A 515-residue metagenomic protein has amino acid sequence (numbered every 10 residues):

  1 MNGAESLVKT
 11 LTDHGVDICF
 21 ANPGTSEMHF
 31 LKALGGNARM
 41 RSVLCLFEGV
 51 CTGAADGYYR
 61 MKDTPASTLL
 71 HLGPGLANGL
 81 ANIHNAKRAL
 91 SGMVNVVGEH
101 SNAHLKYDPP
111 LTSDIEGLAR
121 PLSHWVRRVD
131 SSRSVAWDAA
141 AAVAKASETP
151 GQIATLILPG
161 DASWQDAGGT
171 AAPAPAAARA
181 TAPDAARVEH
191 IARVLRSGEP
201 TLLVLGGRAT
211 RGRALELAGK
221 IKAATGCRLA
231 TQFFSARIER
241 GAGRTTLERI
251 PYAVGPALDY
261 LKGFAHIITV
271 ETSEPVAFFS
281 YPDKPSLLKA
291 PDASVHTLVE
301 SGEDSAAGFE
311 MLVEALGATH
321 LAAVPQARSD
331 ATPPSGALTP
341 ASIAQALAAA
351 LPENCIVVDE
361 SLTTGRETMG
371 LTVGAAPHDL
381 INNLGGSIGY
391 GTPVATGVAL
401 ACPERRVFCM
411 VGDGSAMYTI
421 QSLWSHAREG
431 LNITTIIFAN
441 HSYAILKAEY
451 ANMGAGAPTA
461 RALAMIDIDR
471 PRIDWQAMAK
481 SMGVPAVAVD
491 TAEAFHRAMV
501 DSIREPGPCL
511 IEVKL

Functional and structural regions predicted by a protein language model:
M1-A322, A350, I433-T435: N-terminal alpha/beta PP-like core and its mobile active-site loop of ThDP/TPP-dependent enzymes
A4-V8, T12-D17, N22-T25, F30-N37 (+1 more regions): Active-site diphosphate/adenylate-binding microenvironment
P23, V97, G160, F233 (+4 more regions): Short, small-residue-rich loop/turn micro-motifs
S26, V50-C51, N78, I115 (+5 more regions): Catalytic-loop motifs flanking and including active-site residues across diverse enzymes
F47-E48, Y107-D108, A177-A192, I250-P251 (+5 more regions): A general structural motif
V96, H104-L111, A224, E367-L515: Thiamine diphosphate
R133, I157, G169-A171, E271-G365 (+3 more regions): Phosphate/pyrophosphate-binding active-site segments
G206-T210, A331-T332, G412-G414: Conserved short loop/turn motifs at secondary-structure junctions
